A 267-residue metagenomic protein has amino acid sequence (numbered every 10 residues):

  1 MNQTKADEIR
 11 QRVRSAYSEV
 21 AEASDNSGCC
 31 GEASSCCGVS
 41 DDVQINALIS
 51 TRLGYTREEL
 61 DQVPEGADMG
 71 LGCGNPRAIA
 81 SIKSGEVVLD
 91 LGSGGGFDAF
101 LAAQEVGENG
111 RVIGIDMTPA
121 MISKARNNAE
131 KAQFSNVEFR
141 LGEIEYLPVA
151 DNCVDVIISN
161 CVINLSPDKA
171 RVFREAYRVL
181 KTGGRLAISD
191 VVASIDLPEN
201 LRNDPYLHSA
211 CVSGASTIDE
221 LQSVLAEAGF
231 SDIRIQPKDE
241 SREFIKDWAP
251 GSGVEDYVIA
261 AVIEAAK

Functional and structural regions predicted by a protein language model:
M1-R52: N-terminal auxiliary segments of SAM/dcSAM-dependent transferases
R52-L53, G66, N75, K83-Y146 (+1 more regions): Class I SAM-dependent methyltransferase SAM/SAH-binding core
V88, I157-I158: Hydrophobic beta-strand segment of the Class I
Y146-D151, P167: Short conserved loop adjoining the S-adenosyl-L-methionine
A170-R185: A short glycine-rich, Lys/Arg-flanked "PGG" loop and its adjoining helix->strand segment in the class I
V192-V212: Short, glycine-/aromatic-enriched active-site segment of Class I SAM-dependent methyltransferases
S213-I235: Short alpha-helix
S231, K238, F244-K267: Core SAM-dependent methyltransferase catalytic element
